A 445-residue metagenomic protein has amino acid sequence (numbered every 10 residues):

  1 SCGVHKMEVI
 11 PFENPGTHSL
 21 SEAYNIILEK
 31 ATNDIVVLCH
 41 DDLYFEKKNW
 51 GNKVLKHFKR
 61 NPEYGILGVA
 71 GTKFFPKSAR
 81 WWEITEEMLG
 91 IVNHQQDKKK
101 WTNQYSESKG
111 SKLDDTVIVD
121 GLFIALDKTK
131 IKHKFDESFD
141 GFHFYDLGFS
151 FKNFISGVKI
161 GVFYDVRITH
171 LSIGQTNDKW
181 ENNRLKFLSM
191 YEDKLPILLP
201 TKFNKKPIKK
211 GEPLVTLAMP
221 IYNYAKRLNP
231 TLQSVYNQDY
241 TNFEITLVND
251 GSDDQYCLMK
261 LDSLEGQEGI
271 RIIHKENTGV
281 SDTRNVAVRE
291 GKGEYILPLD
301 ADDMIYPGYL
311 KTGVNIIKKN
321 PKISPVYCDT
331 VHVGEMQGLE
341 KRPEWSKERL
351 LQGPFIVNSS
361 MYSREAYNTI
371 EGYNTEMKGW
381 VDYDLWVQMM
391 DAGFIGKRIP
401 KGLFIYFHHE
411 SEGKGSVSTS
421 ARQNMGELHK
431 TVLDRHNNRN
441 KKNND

Functional and structural regions predicted by a protein language model:
S1-F12, K202-N237: N-proximal low-complexity "stem/linker" segments adjacent to membrane-targeting elements
S1-G3, F12-T17, L43-Y44, N249-M259 (+1 more regions): A conserved acidic beta->alpha catalytic loop
P15-A31, K275-G291: Glycine-rich, basic loop-to-helix element that forms the pyrophosphate-binding segment of sugar-nucleotide handling
V36, I296: Short aromatic/hydrophobic "clamp" motif used to bind/position activated sugar donors
Y44, N49-G90, G308-L339: Conserved donor NDP-sugar-binding/catalytic core segment of glycosyltransferases
K99-A125, E344-M361: A recurrent flexible, glycine/aromatic-enriched loop bordering the glycosyltransferase active site that acts as
V119, F142-G148, K378-L385: Acidic donor-binding loop at a coil-to-helix junction in glycosyltransferase catalytic cores that engages
E137-P213, G393-D445: C-terminal catalytic/acceptor-binding lobe
